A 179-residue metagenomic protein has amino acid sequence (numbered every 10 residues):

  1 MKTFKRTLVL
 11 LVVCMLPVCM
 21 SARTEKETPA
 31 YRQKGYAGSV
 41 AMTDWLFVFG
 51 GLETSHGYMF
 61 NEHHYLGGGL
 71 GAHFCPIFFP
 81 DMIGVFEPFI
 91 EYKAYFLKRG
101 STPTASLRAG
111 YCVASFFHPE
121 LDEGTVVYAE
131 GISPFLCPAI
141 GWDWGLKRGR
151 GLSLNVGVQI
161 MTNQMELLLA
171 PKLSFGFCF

Functional and structural regions predicted by a protein language model:
M1-R32: Cleavable N-terminal export/targeting peptides
K2-T3, M20, I90, A105 (+1 more regions): Short alpha-helical segments used as structural interaction elements across diverse proteins
A22-F60, H64-L70, C178: Short glycine/proline- and aromatic-enriched beta-strand/turn motifs that initiate or cap beta-hairpins
M42, S55-L152, V156: Gram-negative (and chloroplast) outer-membrane scaffold detector with strong preference for beta-barrel transmembrane
F47, F96-G100, F179: A generic beta-sheet turn/junction motif
Y92, L167-F179: Outer-membrane beta-barrel "beta-signal"
V158-I160, K172: Extracellular/luminal ectodomains and secreted, surface-exposed scaffolds of diverse proteins
M161-M165: Short, exposed beta-strand-loop hairpins at the edges of beta-sheets in extracellular/periplasmic proteins
